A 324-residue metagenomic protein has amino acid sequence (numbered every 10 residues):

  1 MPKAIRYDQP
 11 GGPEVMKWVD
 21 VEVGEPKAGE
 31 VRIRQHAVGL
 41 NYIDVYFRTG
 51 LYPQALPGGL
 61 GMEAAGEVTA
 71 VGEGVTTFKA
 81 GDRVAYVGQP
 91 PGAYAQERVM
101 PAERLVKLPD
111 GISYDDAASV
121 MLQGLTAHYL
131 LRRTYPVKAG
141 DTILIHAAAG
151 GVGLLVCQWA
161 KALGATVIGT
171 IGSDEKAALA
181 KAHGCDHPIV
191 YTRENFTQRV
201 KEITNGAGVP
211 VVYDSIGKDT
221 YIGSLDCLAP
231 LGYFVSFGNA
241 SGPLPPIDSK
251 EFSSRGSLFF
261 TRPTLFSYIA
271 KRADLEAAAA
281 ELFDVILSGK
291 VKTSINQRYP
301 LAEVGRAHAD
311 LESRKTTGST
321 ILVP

Functional and structural regions predicted by a protein language model:
P2, S288-I295, G305-P324: C-terminal capping/lid region of NAD(P)-dependent oxidoreductase domains
E22-G39, T49-G92: Glycine-rich beta-strand-centered segment in the early N-terminal region that forms part of a ligand/cofactor-binding
A37, Y46, T77, Y86-A149: NAD(P)H dinucleotide-binding glycine-rich loop of Rossmann-like/cofactor-binding domains, especially the beta1-alpha1
A85, L144, V212-Y213, V235: N-terminal Rossmann-like NAD(P) cofactor-binding module of classical short-chain dehydrogenase/reductase
A118-E194: Mid-domain Rossmann-like dinucleotide-binding core that forms the NAD(H)/NADP(H) cofactor-binding site
L163, I171, D219-V291, P324: Glycine-rich phosphate-binding loop and adjacent beta-alpha segment of Rossmann(oid) nucleotide-cofactor-binding
N195-G206: Short amphipathic alpha-helix with an adjacent loop that forms part of the alpha/beta core around
